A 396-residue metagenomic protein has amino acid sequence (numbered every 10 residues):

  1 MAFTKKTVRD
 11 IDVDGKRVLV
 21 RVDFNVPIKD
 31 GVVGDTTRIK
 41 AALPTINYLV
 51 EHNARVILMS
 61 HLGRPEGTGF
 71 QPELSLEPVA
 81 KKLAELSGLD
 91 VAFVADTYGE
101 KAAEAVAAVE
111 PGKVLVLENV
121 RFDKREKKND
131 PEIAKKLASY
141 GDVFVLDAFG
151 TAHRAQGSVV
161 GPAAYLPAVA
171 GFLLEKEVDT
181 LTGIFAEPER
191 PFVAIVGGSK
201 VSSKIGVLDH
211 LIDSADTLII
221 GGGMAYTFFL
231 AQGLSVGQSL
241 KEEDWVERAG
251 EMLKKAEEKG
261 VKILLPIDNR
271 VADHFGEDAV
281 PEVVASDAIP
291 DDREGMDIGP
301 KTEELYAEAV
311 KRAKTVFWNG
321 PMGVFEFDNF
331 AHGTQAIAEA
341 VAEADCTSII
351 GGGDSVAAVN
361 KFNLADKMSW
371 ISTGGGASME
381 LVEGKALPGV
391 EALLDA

Functional and structural regions predicted by a protein language model:
M1-A396: Active-site loop-to-helix "anion-binding N-cap" substructures in soluble metabolic enzymes
